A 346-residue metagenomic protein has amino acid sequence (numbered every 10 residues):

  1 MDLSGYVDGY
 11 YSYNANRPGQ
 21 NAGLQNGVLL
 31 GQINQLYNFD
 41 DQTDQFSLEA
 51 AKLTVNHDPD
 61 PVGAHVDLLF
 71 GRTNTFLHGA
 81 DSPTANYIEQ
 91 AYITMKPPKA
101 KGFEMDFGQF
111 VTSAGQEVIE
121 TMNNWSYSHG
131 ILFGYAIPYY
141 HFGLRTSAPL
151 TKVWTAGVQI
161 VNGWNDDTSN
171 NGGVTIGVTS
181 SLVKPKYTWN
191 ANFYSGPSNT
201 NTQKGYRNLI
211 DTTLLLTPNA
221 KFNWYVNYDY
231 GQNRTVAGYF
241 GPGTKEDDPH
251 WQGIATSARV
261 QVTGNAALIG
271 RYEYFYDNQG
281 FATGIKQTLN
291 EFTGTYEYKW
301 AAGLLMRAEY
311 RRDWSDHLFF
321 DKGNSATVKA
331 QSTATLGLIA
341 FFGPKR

Functional and structural regions predicted by a protein language model:
M1-N165, N170-V174, S181-T188, S257-V260 (+2 more regions): Outer membrane beta-barrel
S12-N16, T73-L77, T112-Q116, S128-L132 (+9 more regions): Sequence/structural signature of outer-membrane beta-barrel proteins
D44-E49, T84-E89, P138-F142, G172-I176 (+4 more regions): Residues that define the transmembrane beta-barrel architecture of outer-membrane proteins
K52-T54, Y92-M95, R145, T179-S181 (+6 more regions): Outer-membrane beta-barrel architecture
P98-A100, T151, T217-N219, T263 (+1 more regions): Residue-level recognition of beta-strand termini and adjacent short loop/turns
T179-F292: Detector for outer-membrane/organellar transmembrane beta-barrel domains, recognizing the amphipathic beta-strand
T295-L318, T327: C-terminal closing repeat unit and adjoining cap/tail of repeat-based domains
Y298-W300, V328-R346: Outer-membrane beta-barrel "beta-signal"
